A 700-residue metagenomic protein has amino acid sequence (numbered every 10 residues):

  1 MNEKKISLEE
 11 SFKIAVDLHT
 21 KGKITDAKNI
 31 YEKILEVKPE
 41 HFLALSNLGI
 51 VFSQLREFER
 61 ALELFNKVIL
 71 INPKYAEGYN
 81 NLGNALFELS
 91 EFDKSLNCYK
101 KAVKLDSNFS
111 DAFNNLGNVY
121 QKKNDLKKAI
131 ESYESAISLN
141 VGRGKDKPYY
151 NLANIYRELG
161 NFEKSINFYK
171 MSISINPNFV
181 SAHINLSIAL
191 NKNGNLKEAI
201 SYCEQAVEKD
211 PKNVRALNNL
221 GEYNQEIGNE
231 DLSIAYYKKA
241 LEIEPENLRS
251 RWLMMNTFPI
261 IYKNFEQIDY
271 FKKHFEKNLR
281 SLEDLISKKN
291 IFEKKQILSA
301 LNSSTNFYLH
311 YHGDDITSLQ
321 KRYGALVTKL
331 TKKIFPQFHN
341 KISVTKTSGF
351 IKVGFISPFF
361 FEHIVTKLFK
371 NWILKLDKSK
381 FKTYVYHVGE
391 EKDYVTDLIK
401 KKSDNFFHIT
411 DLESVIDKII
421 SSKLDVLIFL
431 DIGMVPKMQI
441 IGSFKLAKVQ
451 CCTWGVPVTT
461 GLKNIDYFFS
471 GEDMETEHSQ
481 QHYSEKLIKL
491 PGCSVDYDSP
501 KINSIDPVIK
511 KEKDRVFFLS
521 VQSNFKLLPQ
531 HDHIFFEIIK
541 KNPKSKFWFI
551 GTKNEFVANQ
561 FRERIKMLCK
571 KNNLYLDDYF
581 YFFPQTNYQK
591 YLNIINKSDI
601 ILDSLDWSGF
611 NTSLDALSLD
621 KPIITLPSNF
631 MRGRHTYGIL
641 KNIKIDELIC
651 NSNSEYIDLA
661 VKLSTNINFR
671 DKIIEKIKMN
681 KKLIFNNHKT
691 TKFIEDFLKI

Functional and structural regions predicted by a protein language model:
M1-R515, H533, M567, K571-Y575 (+5 more regions): Alpha-helical solenoid repeat scaffolds of the TPR/TPR-like class and their adjacent stem/linker regions that mediate
I356, S520-S523, I550: Short hydrophobic "strand-cap" motifs at the C-terminus of beta-strands
K380-K382, F536-K571: A conserved nucleotide-sugar
D431, D603-G609, P627: Short Ser/Thr-rich beta->loop micro-motif in glycosyltransferases that lines and helps position the nucleotide-sugar
L602, A616: Donor-sugar nucleotide-binding helix/loop cap in glycosyltransferases
L617-S618, K641: Short alpha-helix at the nucleotide-sugar/activated-sugar donor binding site of glycosyltransferases and closely
P622-M631: Short hydrophobic beta-strand element within catalytic cores of glycosyltransferases and related nucleotide-activated
G633-K644, I649: Short acidic/histidine- and often glycine-rich active-site loop of Leloir-type glycosyltransferases that engages
